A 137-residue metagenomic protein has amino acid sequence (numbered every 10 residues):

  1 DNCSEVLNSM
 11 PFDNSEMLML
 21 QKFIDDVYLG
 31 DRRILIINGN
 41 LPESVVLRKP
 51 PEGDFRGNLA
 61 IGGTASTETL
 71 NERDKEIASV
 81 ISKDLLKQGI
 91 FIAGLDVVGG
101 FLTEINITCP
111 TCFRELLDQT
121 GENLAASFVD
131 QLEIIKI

Functional and structural regions predicted by a protein language model:
D1-K75: Phosphate-binding site of ATP-dependent enzymes
T69-I137: ATP-dependent carboxylate activation and anion-phosphoryl transfer catalytic cores that bind Mg-ATP to form
